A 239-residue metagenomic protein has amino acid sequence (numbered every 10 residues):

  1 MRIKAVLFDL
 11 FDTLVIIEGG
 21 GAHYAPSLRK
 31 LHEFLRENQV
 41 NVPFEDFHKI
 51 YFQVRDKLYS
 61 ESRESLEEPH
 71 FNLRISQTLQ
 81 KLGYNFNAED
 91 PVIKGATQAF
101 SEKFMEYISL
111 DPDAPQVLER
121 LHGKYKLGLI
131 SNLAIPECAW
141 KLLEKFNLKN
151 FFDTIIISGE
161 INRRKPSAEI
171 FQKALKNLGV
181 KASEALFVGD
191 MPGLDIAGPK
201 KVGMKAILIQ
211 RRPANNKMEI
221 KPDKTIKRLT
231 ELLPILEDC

Functional and structural regions predicted by a protein language model:
M1-V6, I16-E18, A22, N41-E45 (+4 more regions): Asp-based, Mg2+/Mn2+-dependent phosphohydrolase catalytic module
R2-P112: N-terminal helical cap/lid subdomain that shapes the substrate entry/recognition surface in HAD-like hydrolases
G123-K124: Structured helix-beta-strand junction loops
